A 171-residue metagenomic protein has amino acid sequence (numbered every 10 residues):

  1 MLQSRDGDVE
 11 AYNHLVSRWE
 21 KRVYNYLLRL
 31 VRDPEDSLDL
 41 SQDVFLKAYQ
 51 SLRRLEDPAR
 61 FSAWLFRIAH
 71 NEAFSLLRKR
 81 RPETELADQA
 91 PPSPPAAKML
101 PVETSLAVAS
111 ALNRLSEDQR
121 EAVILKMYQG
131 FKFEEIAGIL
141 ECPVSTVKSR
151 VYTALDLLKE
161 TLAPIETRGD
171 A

Functional and structural regions predicted by a protein language model:
Q3, R32, E85, P101-V102 (+5 more regions): C-terminal edge and immediately downstream basic/flexible tail or linker adjoining helix-turn-helix-like DNA-binding
R5-H14, Y24-D43, E56, V144 (+1 more regions): Short, charged helix-capping/linker segments at alpha-helix termini
E10, A107-S110, R120-E121: Pre-recognition alpha-helix immediately N-terminal to the DNA-recognition helix within helix-turn-helix or winged-helix
W19, R150-L157: Residues within the DNA-recognition helix of helix-turn-helix
N25, D39-L46, Q50, A59-N71: Structural recognition of an alpha-helix C-terminal capping motif at a helix-to-coil junction
Q50-D57, R67-L86, P101, T153 (+1 more regions): Arg/Lys-rich amphipathic alpha helix in sigma70-family domain 2
D118-Q119, K148: The N-cap/first-turn positions of alpha helices within or immediately adjacent to helix-turn-helix DNA-binding domains
A122-K126: A short pre-motif secondary-structure segment
